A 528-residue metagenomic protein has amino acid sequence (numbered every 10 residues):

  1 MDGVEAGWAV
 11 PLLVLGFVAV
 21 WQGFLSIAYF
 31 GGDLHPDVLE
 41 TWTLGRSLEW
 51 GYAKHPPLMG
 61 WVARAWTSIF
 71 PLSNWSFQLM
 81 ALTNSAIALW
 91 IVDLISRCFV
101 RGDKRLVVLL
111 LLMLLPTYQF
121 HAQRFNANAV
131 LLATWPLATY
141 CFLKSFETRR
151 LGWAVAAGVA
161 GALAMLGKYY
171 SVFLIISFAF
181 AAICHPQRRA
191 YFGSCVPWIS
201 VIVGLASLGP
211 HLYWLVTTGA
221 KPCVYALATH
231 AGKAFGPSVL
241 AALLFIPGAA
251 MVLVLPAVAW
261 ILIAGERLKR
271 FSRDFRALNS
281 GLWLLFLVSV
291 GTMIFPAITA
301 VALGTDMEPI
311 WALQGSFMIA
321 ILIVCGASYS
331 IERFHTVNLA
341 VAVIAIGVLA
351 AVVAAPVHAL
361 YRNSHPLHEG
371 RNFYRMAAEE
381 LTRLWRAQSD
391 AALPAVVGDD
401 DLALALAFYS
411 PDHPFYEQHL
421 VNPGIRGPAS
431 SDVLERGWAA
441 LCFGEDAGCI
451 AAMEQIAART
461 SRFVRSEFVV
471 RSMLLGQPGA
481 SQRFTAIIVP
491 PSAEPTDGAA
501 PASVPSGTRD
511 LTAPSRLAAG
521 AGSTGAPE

Functional and structural regions predicted by a protein language model:
P11, V92-L114, L132-A133: Transmembrane-helix signature of polytopic, membrane-embedded enzymes that assemble or transfer cell-envelope glycans
V18, V108-P116, F120, G161 (+1 more regions): Short helix- or helix-capping micro-motifs that position conserved polar/aromatic residues at function-defining sites
G31, L303-P309, I331-A392, D399-Y416 (+6 more regions): Membrane-proximal, lumen/periplasm-facing interface regions of secretory-pathway glyco- and lipid-modifying enzymes
S47-L48, W283-V290, V301-L339: Hydrophobic/aromatic-rich transmembrane helices and adjacent perimembrane loops
L79-V100, L137-C141: Transmembrane-helix motifs of polytopic, lipid-linked glycan transferases
R97-C98, G102, A138-A154, A327: Membrane-interface transmembrane helices that cradle and orient dolichyl/undecaprenyl
F120-L131: Short acidic/glycine- and proline-prone juxtamembrane loop motifs at membrane-interface regions of multi-pass membrane
I175-G281, T292, A297: Transmembrane-lumen/periplasm boundary regions of multi-pass, lipid-linked membrane glycan transferases
